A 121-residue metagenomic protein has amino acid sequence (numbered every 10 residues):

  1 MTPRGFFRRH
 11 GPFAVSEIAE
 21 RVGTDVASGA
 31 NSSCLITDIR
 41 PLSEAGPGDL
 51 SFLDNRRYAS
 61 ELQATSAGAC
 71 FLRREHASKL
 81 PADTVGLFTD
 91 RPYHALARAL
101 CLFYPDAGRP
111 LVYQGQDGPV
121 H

Functional and structural regions predicted by a protein language model:
M1-D117: Terminal amphipathic alpha-helical/low-complexity segments used for targeting or macromolecular assembly
